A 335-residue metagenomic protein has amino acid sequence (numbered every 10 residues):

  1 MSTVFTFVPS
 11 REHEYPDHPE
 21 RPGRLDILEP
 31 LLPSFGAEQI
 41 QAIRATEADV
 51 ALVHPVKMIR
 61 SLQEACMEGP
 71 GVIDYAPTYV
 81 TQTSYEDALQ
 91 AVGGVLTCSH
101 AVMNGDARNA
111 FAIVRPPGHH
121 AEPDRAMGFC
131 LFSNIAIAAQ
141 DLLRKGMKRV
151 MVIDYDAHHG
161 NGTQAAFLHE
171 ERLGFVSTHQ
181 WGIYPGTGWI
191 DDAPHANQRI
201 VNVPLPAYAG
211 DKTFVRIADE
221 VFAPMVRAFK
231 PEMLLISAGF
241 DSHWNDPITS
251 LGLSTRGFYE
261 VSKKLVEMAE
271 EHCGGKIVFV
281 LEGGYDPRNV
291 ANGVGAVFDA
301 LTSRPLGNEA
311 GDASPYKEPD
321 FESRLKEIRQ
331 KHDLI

Functional and structural regions predicted by a protein language model:
M1-L52: N-terminal low-complexity, Ser/Thr- and acidic-residue-enriched intrinsically disordered segments
F5, S61-I335: A general "terminal functional-core" signal
R21, I43, A51-P55, A88 (+2 more regions): Generic structural signal for well-ordered secondary structure
P22, R44, L52, V56 (+2 more regions): Low-complexity, intrinsically disordered regions enriched in charged/polar residues
T46-M67: Charged, often glycine-rich, active-site loop that binds/positions anionic groups
